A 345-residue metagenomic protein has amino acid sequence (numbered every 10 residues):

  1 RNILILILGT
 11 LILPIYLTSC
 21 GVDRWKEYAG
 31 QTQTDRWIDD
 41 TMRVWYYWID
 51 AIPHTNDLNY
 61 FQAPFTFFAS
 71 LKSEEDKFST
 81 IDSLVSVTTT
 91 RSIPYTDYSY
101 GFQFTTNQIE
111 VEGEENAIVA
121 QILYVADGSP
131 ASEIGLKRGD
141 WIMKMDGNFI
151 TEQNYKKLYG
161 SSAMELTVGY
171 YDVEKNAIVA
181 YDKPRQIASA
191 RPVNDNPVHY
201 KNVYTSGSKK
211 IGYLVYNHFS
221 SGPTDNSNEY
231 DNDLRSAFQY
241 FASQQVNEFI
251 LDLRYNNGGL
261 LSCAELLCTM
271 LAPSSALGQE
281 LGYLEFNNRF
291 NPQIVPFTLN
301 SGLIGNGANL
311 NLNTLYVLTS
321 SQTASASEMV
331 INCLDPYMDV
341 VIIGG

Functional and structural regions predicted by a protein language model:
R1-I7: Bacterial N-terminal signal peptides that target proteins for export
I15-S19: C-terminal motif of bacterial Sec signal peptides marking the signal peptidase cleavage site
G21-E248: Flexible, low-complexity junctional segments that flank or bridge functional domains
P223, R254-L261: Short acidic, Gly/Ser-rich segments with clustered Asp/Glu that frequently serve as metal-coordination loops in enzyme
L251: P-loop NTPase catalytic core of nucleic-acid-dependent motor ATPases
G258-V317: Gly/Ser/Thr-rich loop/hinge elements
A324, Y337-G345: Short, well-structured beta-strand/strand-turn elements
